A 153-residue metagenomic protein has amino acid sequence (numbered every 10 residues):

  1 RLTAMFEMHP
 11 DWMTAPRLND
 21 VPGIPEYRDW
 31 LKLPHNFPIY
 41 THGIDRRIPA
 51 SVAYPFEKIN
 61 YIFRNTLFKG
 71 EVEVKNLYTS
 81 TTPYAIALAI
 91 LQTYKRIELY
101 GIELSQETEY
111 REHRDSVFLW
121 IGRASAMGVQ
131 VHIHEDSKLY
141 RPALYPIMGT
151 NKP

Functional and structural regions predicted by a protein language model:
R1-P153: Metal-ion/cofactor- or nucleotide/acyl-coenzyme-handling active-site neighborhoods
